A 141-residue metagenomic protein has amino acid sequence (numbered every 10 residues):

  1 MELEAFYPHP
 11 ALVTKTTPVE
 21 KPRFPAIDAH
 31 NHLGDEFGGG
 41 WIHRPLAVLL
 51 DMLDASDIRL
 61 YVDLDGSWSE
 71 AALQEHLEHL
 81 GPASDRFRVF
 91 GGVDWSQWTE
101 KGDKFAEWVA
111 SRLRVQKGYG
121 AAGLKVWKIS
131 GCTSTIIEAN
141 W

Functional and structural regions predicted by a protein language model:
M1-E4, P8, A72-W141: Active-site gating/metal-coordination segments in enzymes
M1-P82: An N-terminally biased module of ancient metal coordination in phosphate/nucleic-acid-related enzymes
